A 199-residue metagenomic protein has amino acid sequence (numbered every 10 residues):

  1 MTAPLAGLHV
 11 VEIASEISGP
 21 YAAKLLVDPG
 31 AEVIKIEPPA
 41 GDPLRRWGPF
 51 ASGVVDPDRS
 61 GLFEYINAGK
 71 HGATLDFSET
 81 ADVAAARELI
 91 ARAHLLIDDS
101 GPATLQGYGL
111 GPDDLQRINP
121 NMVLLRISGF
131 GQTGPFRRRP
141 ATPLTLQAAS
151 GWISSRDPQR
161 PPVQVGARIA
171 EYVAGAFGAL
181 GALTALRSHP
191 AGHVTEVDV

Functional and structural regions predicted by a protein language model:
M1-V194: N-terminal helix-loop segment corresponding to the beta1-alpha1 unit of nucleotide/adenylate-binding folds
